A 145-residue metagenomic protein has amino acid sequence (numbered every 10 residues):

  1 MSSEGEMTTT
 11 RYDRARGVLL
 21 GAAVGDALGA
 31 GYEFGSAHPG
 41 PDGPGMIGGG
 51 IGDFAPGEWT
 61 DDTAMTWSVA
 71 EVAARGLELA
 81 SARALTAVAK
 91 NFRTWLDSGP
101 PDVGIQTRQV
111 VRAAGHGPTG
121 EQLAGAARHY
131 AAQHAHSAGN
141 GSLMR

Functional and structural regions predicted by a protein language model:
M1-R145: Structured, active/binding-site neighborhoods that engage oxygen-rich ligands
